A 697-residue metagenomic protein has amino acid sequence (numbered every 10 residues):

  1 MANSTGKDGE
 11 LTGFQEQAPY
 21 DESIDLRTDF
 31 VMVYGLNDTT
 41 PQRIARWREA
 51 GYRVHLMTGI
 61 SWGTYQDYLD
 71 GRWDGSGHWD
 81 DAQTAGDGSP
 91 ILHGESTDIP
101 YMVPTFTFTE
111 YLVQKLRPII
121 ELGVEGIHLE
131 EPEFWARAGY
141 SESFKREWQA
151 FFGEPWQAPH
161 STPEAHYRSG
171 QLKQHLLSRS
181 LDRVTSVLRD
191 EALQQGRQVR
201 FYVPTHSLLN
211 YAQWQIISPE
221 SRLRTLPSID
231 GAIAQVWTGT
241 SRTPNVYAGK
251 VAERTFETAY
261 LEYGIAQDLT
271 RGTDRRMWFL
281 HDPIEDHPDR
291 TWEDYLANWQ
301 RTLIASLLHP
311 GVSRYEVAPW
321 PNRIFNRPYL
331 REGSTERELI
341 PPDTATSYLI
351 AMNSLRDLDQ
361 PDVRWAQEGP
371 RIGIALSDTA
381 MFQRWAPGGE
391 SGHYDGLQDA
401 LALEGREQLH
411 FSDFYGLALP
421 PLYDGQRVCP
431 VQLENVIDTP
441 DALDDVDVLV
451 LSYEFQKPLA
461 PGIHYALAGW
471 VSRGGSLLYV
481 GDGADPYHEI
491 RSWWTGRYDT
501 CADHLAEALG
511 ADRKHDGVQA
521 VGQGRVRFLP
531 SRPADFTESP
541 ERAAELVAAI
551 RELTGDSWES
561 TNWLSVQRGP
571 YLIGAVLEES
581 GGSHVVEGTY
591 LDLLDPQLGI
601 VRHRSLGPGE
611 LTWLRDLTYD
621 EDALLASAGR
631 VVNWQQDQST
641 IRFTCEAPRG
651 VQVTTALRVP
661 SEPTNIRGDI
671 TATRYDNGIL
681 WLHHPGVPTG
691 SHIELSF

Functional and structural regions predicted by a protein language model:
S4-R46, P118-G126, S228-A232, T302-R314 (+2 more regions): Catalytic domains of carbohydrate-active enzymes, especially glycoside hydrolases
D8-E16, H55-G59, H128-P132, Y167-I216 (+4 more regions): Aromatic-lined carbohydrate-recognition surfaces of secreted/lumenal glycan-active proteins
T12-D25, F106-I119, Q213-R224, Y295-S306 (+1 more regions): Short, acidic/polar
R27-G35, H93-V113, T162-S180, S207 (+5 more regions): The substrate-binding groove and active-site-proximal loops of carbohydrate-active enzymes, especially glycoside
V31, G35-E95, G126-A136, A192-V203: Glycine-rich, aromatic-flanked loop segments that form ligand/cofactor-binding clefts across common enzyme folds
L56, S61-L122, W156-Q174, D182: Active-site-adjacent "subsite" loops/lids of carbohydrate-active enzymes
F201-F411, F528-S531, F536-P540, S560: Hydrophobic targeting/anchoring helices
Y453-T640, T644-E646, V653-L657, L695: A conserved amphipathic helix/loop scaffold that creates a polar/acidic microenvironment used either to coordinate
